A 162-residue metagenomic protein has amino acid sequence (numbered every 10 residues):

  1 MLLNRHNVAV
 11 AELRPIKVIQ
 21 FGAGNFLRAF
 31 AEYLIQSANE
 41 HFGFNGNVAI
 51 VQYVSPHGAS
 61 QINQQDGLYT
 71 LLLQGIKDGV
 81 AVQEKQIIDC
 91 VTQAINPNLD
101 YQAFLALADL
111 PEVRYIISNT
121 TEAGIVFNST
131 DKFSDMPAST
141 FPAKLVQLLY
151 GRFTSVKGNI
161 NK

Functional and structural regions predicted by a protein language model:
M1-K162: Non-transmembrane, aqueous-exposed alpha-helical and coiled segments at domain scale
